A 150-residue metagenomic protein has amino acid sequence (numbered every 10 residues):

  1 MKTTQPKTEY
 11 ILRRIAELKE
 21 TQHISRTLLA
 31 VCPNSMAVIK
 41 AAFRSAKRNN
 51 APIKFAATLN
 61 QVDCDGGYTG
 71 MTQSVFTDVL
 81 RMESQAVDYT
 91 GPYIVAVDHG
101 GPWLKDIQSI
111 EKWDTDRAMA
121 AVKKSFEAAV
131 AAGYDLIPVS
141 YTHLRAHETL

Functional and structural regions predicted by a protein language model:
M1-R26: N-terminal amphipathic alpha-helix/helix-capping segment at the start of soluble metabolic enzymes
Y10-L18, K40-A57: N-terminal glycine-rich anion-binding loops that anchor highly charged ligand groups
L28-C32, I53-A57, Y93-D98, I137-V139: Hydrophobic faces of well-ordered beta-strands that scaffold small-molecule active sites in alpha/beta enzyme cores
L29, S35, R44, P52 (+3 more regions): Metallocofactor- and cofactor-centric catalytic cores in central/energy metabolism, strongly enriched
P33-A37, G70-V79, I110-K124: Glycine-rich anion/phosphate-binding loops
R44-R48, D116-L136: Alpha/beta enzyme core
A46-R48, T77-I94, V130-A131: Acidic (Asp/Glu)-rich catalytic clusters
T142-T149: Conserved small/polar residues in nucleotide/adenosyl-binding loops
